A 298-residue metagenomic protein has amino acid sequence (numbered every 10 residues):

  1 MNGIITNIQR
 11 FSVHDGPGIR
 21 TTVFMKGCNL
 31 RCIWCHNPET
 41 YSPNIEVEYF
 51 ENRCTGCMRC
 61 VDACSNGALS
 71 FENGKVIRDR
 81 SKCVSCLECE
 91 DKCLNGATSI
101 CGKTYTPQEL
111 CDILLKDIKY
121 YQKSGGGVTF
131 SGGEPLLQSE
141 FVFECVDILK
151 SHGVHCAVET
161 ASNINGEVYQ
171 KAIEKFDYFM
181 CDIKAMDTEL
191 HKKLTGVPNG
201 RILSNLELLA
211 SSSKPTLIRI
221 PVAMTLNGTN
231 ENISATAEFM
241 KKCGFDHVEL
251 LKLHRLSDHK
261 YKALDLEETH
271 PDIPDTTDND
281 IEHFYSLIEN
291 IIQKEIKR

Functional and structural regions predicted by a protein language model:
N2-P17, A210-S211, V222-R298: Auxiliary Fe-S-binding modules of radical SAM enzymes
I4-T6, N73, E159-N163: Short gly/ser/thr-rich secondary-structure transition/capping motifs
T6-R59, V76-S85: N-terminal pre-triad scaffold of radical SAM enzymes
G16-P17, F24, S42, E46-V47 (+3 more regions): N-terminal-biased segments
R31, S65, C89, L94 (+3 more regions): Short loop/turn motifs at secondary-structure junctions
I33-T40, R59-R78, E88-T104: Iron-sulfur cluster-binding cysteine motifs and their immediate structural context in ferredoxin-like electron-transfer
E51, K192-P198, D265-I273: Short glycine-enriched, charge-decorated loop/helix-capping segments at active-site entrances that position
Q108-A263: Conserved AdoMet/S-adenosylmethionine-binding subsite of the radical SAM
